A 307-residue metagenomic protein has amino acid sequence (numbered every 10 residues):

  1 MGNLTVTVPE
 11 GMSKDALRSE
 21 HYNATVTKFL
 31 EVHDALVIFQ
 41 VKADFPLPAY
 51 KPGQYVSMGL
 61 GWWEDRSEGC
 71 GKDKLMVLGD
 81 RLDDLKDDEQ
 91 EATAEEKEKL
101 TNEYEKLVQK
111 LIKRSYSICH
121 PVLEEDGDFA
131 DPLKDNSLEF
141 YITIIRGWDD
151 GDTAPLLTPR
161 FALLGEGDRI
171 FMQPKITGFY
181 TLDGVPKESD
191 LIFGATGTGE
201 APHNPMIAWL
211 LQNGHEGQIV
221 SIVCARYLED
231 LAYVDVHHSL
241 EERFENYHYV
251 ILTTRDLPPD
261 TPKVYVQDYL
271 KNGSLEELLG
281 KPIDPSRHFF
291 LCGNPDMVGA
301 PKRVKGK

Functional and structural regions predicted by a protein language model:
A16-Y22, I222-K307: Reductase modules of NAD(P)H-dependent flavoproteins
V26-F29, I118: Conserved hydrophobic positions within beta-strands
E31-H33: Residue-level recognition of beta-strand termini and adjacent short loop/turns
K42-I192, T254-R255: FAD-binding FR-type
G53, G199, N294: Short, conserved phosphate/pyrophosphate- and ester-handling motifs at nucleotide-, phospho-/glycolipid
E188, L211-I219: Conserved S-adenosyl-L-methionine
T196-P202: Ser/Thr-glycine-rich phosphate-binding loops at phosphate-binding pockets of nucleotides, nucleotide cofactors
P202-Q212: Histidine-anchored nucleotide/phosphate-binding helix
